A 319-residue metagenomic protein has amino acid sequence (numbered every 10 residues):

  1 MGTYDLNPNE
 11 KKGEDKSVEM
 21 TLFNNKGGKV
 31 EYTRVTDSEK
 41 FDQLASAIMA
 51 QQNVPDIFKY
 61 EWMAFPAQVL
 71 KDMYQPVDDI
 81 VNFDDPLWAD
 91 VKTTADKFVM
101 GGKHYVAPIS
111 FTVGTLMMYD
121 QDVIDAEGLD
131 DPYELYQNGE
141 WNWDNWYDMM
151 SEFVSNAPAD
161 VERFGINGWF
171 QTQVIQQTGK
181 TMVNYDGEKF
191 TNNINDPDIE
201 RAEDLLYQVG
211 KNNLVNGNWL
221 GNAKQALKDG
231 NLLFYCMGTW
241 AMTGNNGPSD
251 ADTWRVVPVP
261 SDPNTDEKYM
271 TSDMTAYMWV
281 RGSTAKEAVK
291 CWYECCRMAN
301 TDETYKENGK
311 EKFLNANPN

Functional and structural regions predicted by a protein language model:
M1-P66, T284, N300-T304: Conserved N-terminal structural module of periplasmic/extracytoplasmic solute-binding proteins
E31-R34, D56-Y60, Y105-I109, T115-M118 (+4 more regions): Structural recognition of the beta-strand scaffold that forms the well-ordered cores of secreted hydrolase catalytic
T36-S38, Y60-G114, D144, V257 (+1 more regions): Hinge/lid segment of periplasmic solute-binding proteins
F41-V54, K71, I124, Y147-E152 (+1 more regions): Short helices/loops that flank or line small-molecule/ion binding pockets
F58, V99-F111, T115-M117, D125 (+1 more regions): Extracytoplasmic/periplasmic solute-binding protein
D78-D90, E134-N138, P158, K180-R201 (+1 more regions): Short, solvent-exposed loop/beta-turn-alpha elements that line the ligand-binding surface or hinge of extracytoplasmic
Y147-S151, Y185-W219: Glycine-centered hinge/linker elements that transmit conformational signals in sensory and ligand-binding systems
G247-N315: Extracytoplasmic/periplasmic substrate-recognition and gating elements
